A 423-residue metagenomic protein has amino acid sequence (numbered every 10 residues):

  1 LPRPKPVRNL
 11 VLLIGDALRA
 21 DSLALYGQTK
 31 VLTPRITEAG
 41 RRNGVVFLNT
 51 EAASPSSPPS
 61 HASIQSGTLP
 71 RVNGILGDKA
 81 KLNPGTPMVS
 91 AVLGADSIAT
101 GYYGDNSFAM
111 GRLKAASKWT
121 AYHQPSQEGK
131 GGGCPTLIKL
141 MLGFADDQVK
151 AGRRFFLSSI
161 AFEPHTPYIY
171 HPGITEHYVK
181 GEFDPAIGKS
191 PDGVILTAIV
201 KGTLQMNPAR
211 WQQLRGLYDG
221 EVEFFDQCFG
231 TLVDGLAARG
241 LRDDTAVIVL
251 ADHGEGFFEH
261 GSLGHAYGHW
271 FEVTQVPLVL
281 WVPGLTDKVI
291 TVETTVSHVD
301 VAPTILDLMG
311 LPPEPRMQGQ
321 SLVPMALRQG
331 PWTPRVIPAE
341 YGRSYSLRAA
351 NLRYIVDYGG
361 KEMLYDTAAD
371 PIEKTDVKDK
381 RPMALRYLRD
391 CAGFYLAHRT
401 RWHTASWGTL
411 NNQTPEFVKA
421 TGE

Functional and structural regions predicted by a protein language model:
L1-E423: Catalytic domains that recognize anionic headgroups
